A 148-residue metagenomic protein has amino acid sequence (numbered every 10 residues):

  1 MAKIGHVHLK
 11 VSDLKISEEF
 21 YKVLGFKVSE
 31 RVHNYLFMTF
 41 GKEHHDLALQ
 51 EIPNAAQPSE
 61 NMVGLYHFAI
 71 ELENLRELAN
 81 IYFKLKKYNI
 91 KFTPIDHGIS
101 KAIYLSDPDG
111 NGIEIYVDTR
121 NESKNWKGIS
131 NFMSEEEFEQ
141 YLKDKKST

Functional and structural regions predicted by a protein language model:
K3-V11, P58-K84, K101-N111: Vicinal oxygen chelate
H6, H44-L47, H67, H97: Histidine-centered active-site/metal-ligand motif
H8-E51: Core segments of cupin and vicinal oxygen chelate
S17, R31, F37, L47 (+4 more regions): Catalytic cores of nucleotide-enabled group-transfer and carboxylate-activating enzymes in metabolic and assembly-line
G25-F26, N54, I90-K91: Short beta-turn/strand-loop junction motif enriched in small, turn-promoting residues
E43, N54, D118-R120: Residue-level signature for short turns and capping positions that connect secondary-structure elements
I52-P58: Short beta-strand/turn micro-motifs at beta-sheet edges
Y82-F83, K87-T148: Vicinal oxygen chelate
